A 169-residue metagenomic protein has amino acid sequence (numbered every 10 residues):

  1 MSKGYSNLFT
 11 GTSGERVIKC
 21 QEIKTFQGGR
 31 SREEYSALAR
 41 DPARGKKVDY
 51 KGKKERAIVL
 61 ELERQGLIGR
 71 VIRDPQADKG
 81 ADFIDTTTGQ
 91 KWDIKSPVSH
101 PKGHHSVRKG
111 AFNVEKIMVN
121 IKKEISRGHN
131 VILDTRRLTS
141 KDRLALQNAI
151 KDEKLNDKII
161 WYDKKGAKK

Functional and structural regions predicted by a protein language model:
S2-K169: Catalytic toxin/effector domains delivered as secreted proteins or via bacterial secretion systems
